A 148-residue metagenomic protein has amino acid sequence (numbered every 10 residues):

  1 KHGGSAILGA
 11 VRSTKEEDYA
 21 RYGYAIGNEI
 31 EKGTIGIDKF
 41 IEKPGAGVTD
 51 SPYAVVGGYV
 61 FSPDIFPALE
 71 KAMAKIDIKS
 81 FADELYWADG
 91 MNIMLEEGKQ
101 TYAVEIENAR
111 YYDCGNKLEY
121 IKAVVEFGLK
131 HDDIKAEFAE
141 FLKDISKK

Functional and structural regions predicted by a protein language model:
K1-E126, D132-K148: Unchanged
